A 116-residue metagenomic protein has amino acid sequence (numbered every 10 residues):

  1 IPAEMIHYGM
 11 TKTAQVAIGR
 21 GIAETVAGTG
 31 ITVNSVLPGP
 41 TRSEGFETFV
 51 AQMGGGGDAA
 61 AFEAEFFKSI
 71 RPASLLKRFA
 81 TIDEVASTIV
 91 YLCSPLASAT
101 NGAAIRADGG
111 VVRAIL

Functional and structural regions predicted by a protein language model:
P2-I6, G28, K77, P95: Active-site loop immediately N-terminal to the catalytic Tyr-X3-Lys motif of short-chain dehydrogenase/reductase
T11, G19: Active-site helix of classical SDR
A27, T32, T100-G102: Short, small/polar-rich loop/turn modules that mediate ligand/substrate recognition or access, typified
G28, P40-A73, A114-L116: A glycine/serine/threonine-rich, flexible loop-to-helix segment that serves as the NAD(P) cofactor-binding "lid"
T32-R42, C93, R106-D108: Conserved SDR Rossmann-fold cofactor-binding beta-strand/turn motif
S74-V85: A conserved structural motif in NAD(P)-dependent oxidoreductases
A86-S98: Alpha-helical substrate-binding/gating segment
I89-V90, N101-L116: Short C-terminal tail/terminal secondary-structure segment of NAD(P)H-dependent dehydrogenase/reductase domains
